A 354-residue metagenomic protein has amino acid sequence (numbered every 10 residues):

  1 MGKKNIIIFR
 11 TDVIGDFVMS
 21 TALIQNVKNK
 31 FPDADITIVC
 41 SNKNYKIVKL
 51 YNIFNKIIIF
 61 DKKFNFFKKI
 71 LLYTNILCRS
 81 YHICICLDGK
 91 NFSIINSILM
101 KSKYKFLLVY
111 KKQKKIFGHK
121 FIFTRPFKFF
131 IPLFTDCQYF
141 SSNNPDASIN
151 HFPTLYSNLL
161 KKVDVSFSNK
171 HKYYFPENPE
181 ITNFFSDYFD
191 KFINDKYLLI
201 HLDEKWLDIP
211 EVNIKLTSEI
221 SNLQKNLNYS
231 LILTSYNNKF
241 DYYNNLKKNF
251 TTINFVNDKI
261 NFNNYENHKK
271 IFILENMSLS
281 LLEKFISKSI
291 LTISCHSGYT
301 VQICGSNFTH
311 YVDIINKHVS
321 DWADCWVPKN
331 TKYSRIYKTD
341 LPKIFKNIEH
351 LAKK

Functional and structural regions predicted by a protein language model:
M1-K354: Catalytic machinery of carbohydrate-active enzymes, primarily nucleotide-sugar-dependent glycosyltransferases
